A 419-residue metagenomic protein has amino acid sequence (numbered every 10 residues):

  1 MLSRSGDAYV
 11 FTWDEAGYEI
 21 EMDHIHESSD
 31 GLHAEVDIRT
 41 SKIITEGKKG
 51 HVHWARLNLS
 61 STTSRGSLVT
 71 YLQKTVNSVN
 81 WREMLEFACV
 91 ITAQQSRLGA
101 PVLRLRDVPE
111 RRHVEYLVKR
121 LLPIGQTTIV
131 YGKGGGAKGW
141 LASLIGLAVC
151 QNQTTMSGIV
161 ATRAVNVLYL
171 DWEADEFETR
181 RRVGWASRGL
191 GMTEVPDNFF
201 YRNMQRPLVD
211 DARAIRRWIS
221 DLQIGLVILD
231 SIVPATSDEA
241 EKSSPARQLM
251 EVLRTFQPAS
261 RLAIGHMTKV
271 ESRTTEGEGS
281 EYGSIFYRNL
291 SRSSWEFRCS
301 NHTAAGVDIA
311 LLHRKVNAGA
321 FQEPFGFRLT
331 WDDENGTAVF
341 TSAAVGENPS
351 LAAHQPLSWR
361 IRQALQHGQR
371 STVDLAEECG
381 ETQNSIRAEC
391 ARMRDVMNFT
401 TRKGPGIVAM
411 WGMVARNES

Functional and structural regions predicted by a protein language model:
M1-Q94: N-terminal nucleic-acid engagement/recognition segments and initiation subdomains in replication, restriction
M1-Y18, I25, L32, S220-Q223 (+1 more regions): C-terminal regions of RecA-like/P-loop NTPase motor modules
V90-A186, T193-E194: The Walker A/P-loop phosphate-binding site
P109-E115, V209-D210, T275-E278: Short gly/ser/thr-rich secondary-structure transition/capping motifs
L122, Y169, D230, S291 (+2 more regions): Conserved RecA-like P-loop NTPase ATPase core
I129-V130, G135, G139-W140, L226 (+1 more regions): Phosphate-binding/switch region of NTP-binding enzymes
Q153-A161, S280-S284, G404: Conserved Walker
T162-P245, E251, Q369, Q383-R387 (+1 more regions): Conserved inter-motif catalytic segment of the P-loop NTP-binding fold
